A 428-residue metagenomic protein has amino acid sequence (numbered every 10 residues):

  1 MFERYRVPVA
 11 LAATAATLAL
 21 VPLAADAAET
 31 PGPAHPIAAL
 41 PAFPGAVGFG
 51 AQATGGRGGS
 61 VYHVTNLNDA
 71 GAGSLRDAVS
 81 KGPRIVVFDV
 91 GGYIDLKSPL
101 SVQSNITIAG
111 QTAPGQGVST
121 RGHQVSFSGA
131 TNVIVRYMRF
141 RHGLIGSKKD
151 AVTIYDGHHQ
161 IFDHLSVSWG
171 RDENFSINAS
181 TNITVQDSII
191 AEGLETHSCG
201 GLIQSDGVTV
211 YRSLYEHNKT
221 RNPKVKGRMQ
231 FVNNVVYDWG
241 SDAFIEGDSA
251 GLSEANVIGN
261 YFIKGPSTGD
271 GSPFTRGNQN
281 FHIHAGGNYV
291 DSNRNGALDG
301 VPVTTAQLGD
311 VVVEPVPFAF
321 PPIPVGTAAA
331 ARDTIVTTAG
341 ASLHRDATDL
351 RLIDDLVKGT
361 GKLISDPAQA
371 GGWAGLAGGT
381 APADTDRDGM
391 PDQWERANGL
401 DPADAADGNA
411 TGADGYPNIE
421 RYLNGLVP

Functional and structural regions predicted by a protein language model:
M1-A28: Secretory targeting and sorting signals
F43-V86, D407: Acidic Gly/Asp/Thr-rich repetitive segments characteristic of extracellular carbohydrate-active and adhesion proteins
R76-G82, Y93-A109, V118-R136, H142-H158 (+1 more regions): Extracellular beta-strand-rich solenoid/capping regions of secreted or surface-exposed proteins that bind or remodel
N105, G110, T131-H142, D156-W169 (+4 more regions): Right-handed parallel beta-helix
Q111-S119, M138, L165, A403-A405: Extracellular beta-strand-rich, repetitive "passenger/adhesive" scaffolds that bind or process carbohydrates
Q124, A151-T153, E173-N174, S198-L202 (+3 more regions): Structural detector of coil-to-beta-strand junctions
R228-A368: Extracellular beta-rich repeat passengers
P367-P428: Extracellular calcium-associated, cysteine-rich motifs in secreted modular proteins
